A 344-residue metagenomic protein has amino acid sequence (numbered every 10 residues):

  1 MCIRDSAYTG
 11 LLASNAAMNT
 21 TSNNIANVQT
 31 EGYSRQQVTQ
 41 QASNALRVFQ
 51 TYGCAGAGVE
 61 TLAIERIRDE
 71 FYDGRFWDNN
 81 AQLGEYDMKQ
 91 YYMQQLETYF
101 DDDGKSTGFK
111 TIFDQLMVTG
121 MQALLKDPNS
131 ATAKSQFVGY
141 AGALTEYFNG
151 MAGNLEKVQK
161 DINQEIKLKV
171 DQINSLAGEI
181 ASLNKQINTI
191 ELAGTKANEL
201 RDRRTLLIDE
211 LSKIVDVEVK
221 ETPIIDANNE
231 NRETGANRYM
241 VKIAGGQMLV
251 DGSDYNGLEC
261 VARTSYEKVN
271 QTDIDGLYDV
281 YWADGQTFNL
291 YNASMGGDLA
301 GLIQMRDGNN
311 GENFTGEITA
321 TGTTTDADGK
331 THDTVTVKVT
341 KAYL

Functional and structural regions predicted by a protein language model:
R4-L344: Structural signature of extracellular appendage/secretion-system components
